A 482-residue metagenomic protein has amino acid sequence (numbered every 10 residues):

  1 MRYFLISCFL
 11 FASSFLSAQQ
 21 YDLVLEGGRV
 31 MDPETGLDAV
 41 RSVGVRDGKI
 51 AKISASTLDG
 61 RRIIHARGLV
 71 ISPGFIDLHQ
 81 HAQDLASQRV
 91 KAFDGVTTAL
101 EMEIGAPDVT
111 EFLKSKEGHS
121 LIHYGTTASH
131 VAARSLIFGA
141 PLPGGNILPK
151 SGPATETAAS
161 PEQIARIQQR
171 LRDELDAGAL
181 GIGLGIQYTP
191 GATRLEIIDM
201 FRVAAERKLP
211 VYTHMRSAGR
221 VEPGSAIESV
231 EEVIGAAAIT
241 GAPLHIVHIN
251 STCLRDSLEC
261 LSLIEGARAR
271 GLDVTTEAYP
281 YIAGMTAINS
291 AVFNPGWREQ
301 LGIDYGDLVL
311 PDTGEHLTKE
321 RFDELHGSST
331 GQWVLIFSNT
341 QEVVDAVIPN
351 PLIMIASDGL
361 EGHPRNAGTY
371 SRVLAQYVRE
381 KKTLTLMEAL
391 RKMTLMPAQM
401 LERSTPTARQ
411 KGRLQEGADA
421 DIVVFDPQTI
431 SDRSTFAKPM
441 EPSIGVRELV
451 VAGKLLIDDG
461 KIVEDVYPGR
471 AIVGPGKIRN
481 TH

Functional and structural regions predicted by a protein language model:
Y3-A12: Sec-dependent N-terminal signal peptides
S13-F15, Y124: N-terminal signal peptide c-region/cleavage motif recognized by signal peptidases
Q20-G27, V45-R46, T57-D94, V451 (+1 more regions): Replace "His-x-His-based motif
G28, S338, D345-I348, L352 (+2 more regions): C-terminal cap of metal-dependent C-N hydrolases
V30-S42, L335-S338, V344, L384-E388 (+1 more regions): Acidic, glycine-enriched loop/beta-strand segments at the rims of small-molecule binding/catalytic pockets
A66-I71, Q80, L85-G183, L272 (+1 more regions): Divalent-metal coordination cores built from histidine and acidic residues
G74-Q83, I186, V211-S217: Histidine-centered catalytic micro-motifs
L136-A192, I234-A238, A242-L386: Active-site neighborhoods of metal-dependent hydrolases
